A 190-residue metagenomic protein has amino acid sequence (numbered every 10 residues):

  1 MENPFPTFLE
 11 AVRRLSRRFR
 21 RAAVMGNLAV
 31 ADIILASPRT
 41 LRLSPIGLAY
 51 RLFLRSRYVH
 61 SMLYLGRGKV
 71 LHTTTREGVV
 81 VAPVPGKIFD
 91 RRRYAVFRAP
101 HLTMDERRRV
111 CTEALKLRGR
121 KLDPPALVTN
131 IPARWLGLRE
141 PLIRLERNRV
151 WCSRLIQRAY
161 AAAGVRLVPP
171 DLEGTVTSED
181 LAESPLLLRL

Functional and structural regions predicted by a protein language model:
M1-L190: Cysteine-nucleophile amide-bond enzymes
